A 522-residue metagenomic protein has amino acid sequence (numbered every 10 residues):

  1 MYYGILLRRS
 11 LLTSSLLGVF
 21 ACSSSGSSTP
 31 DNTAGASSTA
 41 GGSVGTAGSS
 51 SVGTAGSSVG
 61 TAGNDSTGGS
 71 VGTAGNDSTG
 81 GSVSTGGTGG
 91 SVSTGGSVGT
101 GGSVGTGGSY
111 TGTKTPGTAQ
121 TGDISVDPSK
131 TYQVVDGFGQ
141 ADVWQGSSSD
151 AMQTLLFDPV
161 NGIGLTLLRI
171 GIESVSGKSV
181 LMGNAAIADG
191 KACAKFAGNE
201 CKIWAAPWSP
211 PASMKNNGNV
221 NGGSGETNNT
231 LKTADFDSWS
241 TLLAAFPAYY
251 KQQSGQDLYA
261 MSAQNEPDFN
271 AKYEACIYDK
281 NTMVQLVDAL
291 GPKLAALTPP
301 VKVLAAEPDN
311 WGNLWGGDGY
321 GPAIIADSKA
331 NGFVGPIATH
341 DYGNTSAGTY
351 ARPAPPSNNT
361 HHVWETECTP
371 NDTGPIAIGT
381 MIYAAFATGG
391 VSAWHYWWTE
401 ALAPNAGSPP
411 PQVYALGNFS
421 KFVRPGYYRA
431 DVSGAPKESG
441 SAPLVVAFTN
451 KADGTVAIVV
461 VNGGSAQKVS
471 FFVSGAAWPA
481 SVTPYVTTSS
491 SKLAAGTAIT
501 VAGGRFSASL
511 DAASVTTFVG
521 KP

Functional and structural regions predicted by a protein language model:
L11, V19-A119: Ser/Thr-rich, Pro/Gly/Ala-heavy low-complexity intrinsically disordered linkers and tails of secreted extracellular
G107-D158: N-terminal module-boundary/linker segments of secreted carbohydrate-active enzymes
V126-K130, V160-I325: Substrate-binding cleft and catalytic face of glycoside hydrolase catalytic domains, especially the flexible beta-alpha
V134-D142, L165-I172, K202-P207, Y259-A263 (+6 more regions): Structural recognition of the beta-strand scaffold that forms the well-ordered cores of secreted hydrolase catalytic
M182-G190, P300-V303, S328, G332-P375: Glycoside hydrolase catalytic-domain groove-lining segments
T360-V423, Y427-S441: Aromatic/acidic polysaccharide-binding cleft in carbohydrate-active enzymes
K437-A480, A513: Carbohydrate-binding surface patches
I499-P522: C-terminal beta-strand-rich structural cap/linker in extracellular carbohydrate-active enzymes
